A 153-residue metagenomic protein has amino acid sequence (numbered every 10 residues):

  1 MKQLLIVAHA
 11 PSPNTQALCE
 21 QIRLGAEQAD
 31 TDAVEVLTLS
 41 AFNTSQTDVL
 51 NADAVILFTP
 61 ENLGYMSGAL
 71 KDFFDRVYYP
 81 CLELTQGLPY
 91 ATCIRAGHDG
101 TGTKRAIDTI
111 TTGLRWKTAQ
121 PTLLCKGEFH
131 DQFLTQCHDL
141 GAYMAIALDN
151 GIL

Functional and structural regions predicted by a protein language model:
K2-E27: N-terminal beta1-alpha1 ligand-phosphate binding loop
Q3, E35, P89: Residues at the starts of beta-strands that form the adenosine-phosphate
A10-P13, L63, I94-D99, L124-H130: Short histidine/acidic/glycine/proline-rich micro-motifs that form metal- and phosphate-coordinating active-site loops
L18, A69-L70, T103, F133-Q136: Residues at alpha-helix caps and immediate loop-helix transition turns in enzyme cores, especially N- and C-cap
C19-D32, T112-K117: Short helix-loop-beta junction
A29, S45, K117-L153: Glycine-rich phosphate/pyrophosphate-binding loop and the adjoining helix
D32-N43: A short beta-strand-loop structural module common to alpha/beta enzyme folds
A41-T118: Helix-loop-strand module that forms the ligand-binding subsite of alpha/beta enzymes
